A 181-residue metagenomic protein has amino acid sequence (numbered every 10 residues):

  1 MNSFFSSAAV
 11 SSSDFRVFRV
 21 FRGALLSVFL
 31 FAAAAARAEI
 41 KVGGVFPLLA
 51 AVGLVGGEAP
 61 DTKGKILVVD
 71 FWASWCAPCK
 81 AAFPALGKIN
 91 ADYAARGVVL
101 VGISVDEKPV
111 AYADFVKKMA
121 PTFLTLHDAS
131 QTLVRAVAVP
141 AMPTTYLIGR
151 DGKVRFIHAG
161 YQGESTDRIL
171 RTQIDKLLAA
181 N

Functional and structural regions predicted by a protein language model:
M1-L30, A34-A35: Intrinsic disorder/low-complexity segments
F29-L48: N-proximal helix/coil linker or "cap" segments that precede and/or mark the start of modular domains
I40, G53-L54, I148-G149: Short, acidic, Ser/Thr-enriched surface-loop or helix-capping motifs
G44-L67: A short beta-strand-turn-helix
K65-L67, F71-W75, A141: Short pre-active-site segment immediately N-terminal to redox-active cysteine/selenocysteine motifs in thiol-based
K80-M119, A129-A136: Structural microenvironment flanking redox-active thiols in thiol-disulfide oxidoreductases
D114-T122, D128-D175: Thiol/disulfide oxidoreductase modules built on the thioredoxin-like
